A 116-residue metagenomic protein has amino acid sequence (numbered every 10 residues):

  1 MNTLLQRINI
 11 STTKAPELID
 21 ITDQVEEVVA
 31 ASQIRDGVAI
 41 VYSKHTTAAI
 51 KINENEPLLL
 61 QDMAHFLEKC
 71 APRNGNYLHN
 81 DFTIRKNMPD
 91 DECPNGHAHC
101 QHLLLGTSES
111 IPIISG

Functional and structural regions predicted by a protein language model:
M1-G116: Active-site histidine-anchored catalytic micro-motif
